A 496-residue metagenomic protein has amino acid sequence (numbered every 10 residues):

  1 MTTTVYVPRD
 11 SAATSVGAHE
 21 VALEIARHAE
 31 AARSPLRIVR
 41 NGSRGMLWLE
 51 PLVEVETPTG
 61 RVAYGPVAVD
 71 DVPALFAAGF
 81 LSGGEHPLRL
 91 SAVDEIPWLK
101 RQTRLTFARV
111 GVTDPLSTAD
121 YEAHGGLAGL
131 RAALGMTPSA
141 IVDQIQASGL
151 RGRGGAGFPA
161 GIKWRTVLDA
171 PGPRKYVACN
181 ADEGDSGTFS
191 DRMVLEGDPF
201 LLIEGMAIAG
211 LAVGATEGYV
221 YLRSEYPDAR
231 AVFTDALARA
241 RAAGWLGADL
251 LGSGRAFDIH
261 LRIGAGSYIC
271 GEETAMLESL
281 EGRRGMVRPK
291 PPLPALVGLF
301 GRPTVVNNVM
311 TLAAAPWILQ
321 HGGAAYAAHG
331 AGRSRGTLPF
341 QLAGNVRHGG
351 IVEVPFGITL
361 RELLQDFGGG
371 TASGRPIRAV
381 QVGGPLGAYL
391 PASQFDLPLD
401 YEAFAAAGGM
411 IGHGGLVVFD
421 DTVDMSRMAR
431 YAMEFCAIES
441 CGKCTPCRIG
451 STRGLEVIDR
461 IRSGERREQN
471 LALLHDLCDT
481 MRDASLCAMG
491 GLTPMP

Functional and structural regions predicted by a protein language model:
A12-T14, W48, G126, I145-V167 (+3 more regions): Conserved phosphate/anionic-ligand binding catalytic regions in large, soluble enzymes, centered on
A18-V39, T57-S82, A128-A147, G172-V177 (+6 more regions): Ferredoxin-type iron-sulfur electron-transfer modules in oxidoreductases and energy-metabolism complexes
H86-A147, F300-G301, N307-G322, Y326: Flexible inter-domain linker/hinge segments
Q102, R230-F356, G368: Hydrophobic alpha-helical positions that pack around
T113-A128, C179-D191, P294-F300, Q341-V346: Gly-rich Lys/Arg/Thr-decorated short loops/hinges at beta-loop-alpha junctions or inter-strand turns that position
R131-P171, A327-A328, R333, Q341 (+3 more regions): Accessory "access/gating" subregions that flank catalytic or transport cores
D198-A212: Histidine-anchored nucleotide/phosphate-binding helix
G205-A209, F356-A372: Short amphipathic, charge-patterned alpha-helical segments
